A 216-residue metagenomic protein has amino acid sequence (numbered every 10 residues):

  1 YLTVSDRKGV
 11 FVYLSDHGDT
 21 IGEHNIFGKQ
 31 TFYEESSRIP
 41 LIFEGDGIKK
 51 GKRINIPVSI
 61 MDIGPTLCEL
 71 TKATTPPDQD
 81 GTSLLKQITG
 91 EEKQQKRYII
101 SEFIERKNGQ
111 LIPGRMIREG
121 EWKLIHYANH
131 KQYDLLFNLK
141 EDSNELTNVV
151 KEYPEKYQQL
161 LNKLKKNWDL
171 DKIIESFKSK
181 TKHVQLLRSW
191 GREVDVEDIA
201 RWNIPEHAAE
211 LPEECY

Functional and structural regions predicted by a protein language model:
Y1-K52, S59: Histidine-centered active-site microenvironments of extracellular/periplasmic hydrolases and transferases
L2, G64-C68, L85, F137 (+3 more regions): Non-transmembrane alpha-helical segments in soluble domains of secreted/periplasmic/extracellular proteins
R7-F11, E44, G51-R115, Q159 (+1 more regions): Polar, surface-exposed loop/tail segments that function as active-site lids or cofactor/substrate-recognition elements
S36-S37, V58-P65, Q79-T82, E119 (+4 more regions): A structural signal for well-ordered alpha-helical segments within the folded catalytic domains of diverse enzymes
R38-L41, R97, R115, Y133-L135: Small-molecule pocket liners
I125-N129: Short beta-strand micro-motifs enriched in acidic
Q132, V149-Y216: Long, internal low-complexity/basic segments
